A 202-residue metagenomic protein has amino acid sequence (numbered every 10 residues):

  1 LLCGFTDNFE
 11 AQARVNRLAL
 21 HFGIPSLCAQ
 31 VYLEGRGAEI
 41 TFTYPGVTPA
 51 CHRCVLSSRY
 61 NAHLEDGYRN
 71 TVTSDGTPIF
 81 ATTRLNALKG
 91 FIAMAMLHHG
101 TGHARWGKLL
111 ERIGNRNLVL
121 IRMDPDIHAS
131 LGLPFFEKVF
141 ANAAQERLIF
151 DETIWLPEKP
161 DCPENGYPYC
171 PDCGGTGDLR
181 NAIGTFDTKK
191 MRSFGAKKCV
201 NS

Functional and structural regions predicted by a protein language model:
L1, F5-S202: Glycine-rich phosphate/adenylate-binding loop
